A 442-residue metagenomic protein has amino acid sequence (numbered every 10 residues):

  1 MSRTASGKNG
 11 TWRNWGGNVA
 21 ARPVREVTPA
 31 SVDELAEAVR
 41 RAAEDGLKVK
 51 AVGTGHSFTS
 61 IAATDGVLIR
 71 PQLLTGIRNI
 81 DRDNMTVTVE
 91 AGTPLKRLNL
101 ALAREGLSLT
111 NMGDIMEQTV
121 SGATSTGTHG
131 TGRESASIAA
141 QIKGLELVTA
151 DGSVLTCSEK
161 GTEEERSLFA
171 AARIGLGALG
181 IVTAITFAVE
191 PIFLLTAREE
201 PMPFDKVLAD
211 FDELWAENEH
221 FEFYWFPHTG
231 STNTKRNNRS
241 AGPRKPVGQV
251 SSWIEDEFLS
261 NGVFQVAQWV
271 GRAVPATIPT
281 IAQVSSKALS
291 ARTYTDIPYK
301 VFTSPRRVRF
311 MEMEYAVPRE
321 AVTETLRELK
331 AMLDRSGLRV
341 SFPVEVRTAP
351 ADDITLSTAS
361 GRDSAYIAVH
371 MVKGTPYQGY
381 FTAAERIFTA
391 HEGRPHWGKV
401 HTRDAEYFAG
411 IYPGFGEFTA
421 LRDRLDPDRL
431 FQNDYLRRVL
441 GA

Functional and structural regions predicted by a protein language model:
M1-A442: Noncatalytic alpha-helical scaffold of FAD-dependent oxidoreductases
